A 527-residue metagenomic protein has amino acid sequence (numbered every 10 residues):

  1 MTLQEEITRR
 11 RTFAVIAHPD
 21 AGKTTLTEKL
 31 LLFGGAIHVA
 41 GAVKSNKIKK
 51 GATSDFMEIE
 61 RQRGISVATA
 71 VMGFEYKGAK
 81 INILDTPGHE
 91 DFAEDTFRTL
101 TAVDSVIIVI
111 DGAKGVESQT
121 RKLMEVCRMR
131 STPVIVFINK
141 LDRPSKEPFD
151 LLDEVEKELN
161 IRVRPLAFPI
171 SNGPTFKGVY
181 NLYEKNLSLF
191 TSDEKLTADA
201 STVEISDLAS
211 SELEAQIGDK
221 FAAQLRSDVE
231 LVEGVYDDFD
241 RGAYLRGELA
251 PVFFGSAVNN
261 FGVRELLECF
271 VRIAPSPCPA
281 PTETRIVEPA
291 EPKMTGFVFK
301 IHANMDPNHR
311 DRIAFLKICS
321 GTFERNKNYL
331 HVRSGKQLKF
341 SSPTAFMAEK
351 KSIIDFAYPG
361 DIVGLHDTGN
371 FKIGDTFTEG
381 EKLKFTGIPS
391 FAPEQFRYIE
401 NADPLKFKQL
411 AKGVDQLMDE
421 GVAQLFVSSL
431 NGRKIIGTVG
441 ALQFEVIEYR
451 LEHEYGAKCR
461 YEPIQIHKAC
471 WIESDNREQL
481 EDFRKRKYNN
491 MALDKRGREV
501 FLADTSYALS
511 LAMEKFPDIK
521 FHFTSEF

Functional and structural regions predicted by a protein language model:
M1-F527: Structural and coupling elements of P-loop NTPases
